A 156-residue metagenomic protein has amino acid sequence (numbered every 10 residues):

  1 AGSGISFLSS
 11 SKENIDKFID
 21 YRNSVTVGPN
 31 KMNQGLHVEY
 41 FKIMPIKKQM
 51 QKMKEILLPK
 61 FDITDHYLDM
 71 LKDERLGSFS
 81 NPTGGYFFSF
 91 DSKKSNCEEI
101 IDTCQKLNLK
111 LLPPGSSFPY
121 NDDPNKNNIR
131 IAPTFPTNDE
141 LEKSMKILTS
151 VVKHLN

Functional and structural regions predicted by a protein language model:
A1-E55: Conserved core segment of the aminotransferase class I/II
S3-G4, G84-Y86, N127-R130: Short amphipathic alpha-helical segments
S11-K12, K42, D91-K93, T134-P136: Residue-level recognition of strand-loop junctions within catalytic nucleotide-signaling folds
N14, F90-R130: Conserved C-terminal alpha-helix-loop-beta "cap" of PLP-dependent enzymes that closes/shapes the active-site mouth
K54-D65, L76-D91, Q105: Conserved glycine-rich beta-strand-loop-beta hairpin in the small C-terminal domain of fold type I
K106, D122-N156: PLP-dependent enzyme catalytic core of the Aspartate aminotransferase-like
